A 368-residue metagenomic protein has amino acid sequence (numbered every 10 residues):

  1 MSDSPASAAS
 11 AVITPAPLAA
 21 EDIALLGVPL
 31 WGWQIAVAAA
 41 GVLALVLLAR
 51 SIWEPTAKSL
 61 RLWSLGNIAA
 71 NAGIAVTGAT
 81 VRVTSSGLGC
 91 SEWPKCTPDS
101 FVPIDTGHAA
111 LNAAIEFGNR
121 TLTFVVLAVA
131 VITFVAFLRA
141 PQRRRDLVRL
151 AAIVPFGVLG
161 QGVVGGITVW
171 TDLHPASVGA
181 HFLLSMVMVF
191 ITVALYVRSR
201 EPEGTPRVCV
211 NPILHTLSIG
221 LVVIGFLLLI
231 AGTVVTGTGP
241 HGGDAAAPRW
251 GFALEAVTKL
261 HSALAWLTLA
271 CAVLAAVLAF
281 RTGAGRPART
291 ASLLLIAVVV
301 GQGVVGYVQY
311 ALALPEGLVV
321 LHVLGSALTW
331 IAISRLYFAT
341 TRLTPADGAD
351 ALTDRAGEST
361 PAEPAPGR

Functional and structural regions predicted by a protein language model:
M1-S2, P15-P55: Transmembrane alpha-helices
S2-D22, R82-F117, G237, H241-W250: Extracytosolic (periplasmic/ER-lumenal) interhelical loops and adjacent juxtamembrane/interface segments of multi-pass
A24-W31, T106-V126, T258-H261: Individual transmembrane alpha-helix segments
V37-L47, V125-I132, S185-R200, L264-L274 (+1 more regions): Hydrophobic cores of alpha-helical transmembrane segments in multi-pass inner/ER membrane proteins, independent
L62-S85, I224-V234: N-terminal signal-anchor transmembrane alpha helix
T80-E92, L159-L183, V235-R249, G303-A327: Interfacial helix-loop-helix junctions of multi-pass membrane proteins
F137-A152, V277-L295: Membrane-interface helix-loop-helix junctions at transmembrane boundaries of multi-pass membrane enzymes, predominantly
F226-L269, V273-F280: Membrane-interfacial catalytic/cofactor-binding modules of polytopic membrane enzymes
